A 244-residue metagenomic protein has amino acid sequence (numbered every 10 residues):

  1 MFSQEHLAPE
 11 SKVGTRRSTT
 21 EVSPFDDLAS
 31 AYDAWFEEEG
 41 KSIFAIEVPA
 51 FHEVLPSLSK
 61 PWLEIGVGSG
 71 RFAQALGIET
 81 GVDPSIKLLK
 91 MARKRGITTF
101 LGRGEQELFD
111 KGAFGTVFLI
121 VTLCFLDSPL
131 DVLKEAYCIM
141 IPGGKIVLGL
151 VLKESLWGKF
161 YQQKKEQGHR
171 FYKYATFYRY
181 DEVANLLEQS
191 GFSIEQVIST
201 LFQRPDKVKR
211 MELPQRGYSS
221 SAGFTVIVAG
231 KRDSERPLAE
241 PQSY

Functional and structural regions predicted by a protein language model:
F2-L58, R71-F72, V208, G217-S220: Conserved class I S-adenosyl-L-methionine
L63-E107: Class I SAM-dependent methyltransferase SAM/SAH-binding core
F118: A conserved beta-strand element that flanks and buttresses the S-adenosyl-L-methionine
V121-C124: Short catalytic micro-motifs in class I SAM-dependent methyltransferases
L130-P142: A short glycine-rich, Lys/Arg-flanked "PGG" loop and its adjoining helix->strand segment in the class I
K145-Y174: Conserved class I S-adenosyl-L-methionine
Y174-V197: Short alpha-helix
I194-Y244: A C-terminal cap/extension of S-adenosyl-L-methionine-dependent methyltransferases that defines the acceptor-substrate
